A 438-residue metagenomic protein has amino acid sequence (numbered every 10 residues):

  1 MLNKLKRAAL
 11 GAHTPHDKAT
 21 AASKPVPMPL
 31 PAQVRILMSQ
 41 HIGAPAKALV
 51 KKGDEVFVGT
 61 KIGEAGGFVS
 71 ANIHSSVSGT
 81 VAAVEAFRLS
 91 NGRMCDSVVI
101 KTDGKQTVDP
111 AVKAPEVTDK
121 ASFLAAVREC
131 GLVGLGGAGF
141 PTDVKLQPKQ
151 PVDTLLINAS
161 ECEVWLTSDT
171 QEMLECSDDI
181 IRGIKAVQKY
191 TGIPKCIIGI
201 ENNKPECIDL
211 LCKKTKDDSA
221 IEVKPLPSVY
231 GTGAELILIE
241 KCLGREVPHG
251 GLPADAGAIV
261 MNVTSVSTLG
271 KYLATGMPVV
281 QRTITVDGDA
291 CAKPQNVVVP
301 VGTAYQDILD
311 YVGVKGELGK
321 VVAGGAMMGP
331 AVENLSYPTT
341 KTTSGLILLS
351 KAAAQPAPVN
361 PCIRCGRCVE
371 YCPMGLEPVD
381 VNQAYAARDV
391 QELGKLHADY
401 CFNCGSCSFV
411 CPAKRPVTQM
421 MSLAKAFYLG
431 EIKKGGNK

Functional and structural regions predicted by a protein language model:
M1-L49, V99: N-terminal, Lys/Arg-enriched amphipathic/low-complexity engagement segments that precede the first folded domain
K51-E64, A83: Short, well-structured beta-strand-loop connectors
G79-V81: Conserved hydrophobic positions within beta-strands
A83, R88-K145, K149-Q150, P205: Acidic low-complexity segments
D103-F123, R128-G136, V164-T167, G244-R245 (+1 more regions): Flanking helices and flexible, charged tails adjoining ferredoxin-like Fe-S electron-transfer domains in multi-subunit
G134, L155-D169, A290: Gly-rich Lys/Arg/Thr-decorated short loops/hinges at beta-loop-alpha junctions or inter-strand turns that position
I193-Y305, Y311-G316, G325: Hydrophobic alpha-helical positions that pack around
T343-A357, V369, P373-K438: Ferredoxin-type iron-sulfur electron-transfer modules in oxidoreductases and energy-metabolism complexes
